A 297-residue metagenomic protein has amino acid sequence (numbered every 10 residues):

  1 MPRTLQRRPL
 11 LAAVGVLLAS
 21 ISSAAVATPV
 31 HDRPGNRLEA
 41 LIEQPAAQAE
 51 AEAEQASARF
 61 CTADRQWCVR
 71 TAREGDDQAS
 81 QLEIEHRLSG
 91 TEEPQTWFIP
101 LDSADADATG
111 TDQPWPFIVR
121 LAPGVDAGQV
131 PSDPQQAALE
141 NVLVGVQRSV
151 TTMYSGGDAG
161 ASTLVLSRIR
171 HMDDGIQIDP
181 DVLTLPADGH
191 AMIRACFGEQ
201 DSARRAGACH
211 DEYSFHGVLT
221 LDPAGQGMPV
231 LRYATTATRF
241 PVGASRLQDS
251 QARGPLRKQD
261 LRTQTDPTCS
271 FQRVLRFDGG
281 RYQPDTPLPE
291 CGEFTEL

Functional and structural regions predicted by a protein language model:
P2-V14: Bacterial N-terminal signal peptides that target proteins for export
A19-S22: N-terminal signal peptide c-region/cleavage motif recognized by signal peptidases
A27-C61, D158-A161, I169-L297: Acidic, small-residue rich beta-repeat scaffolds with periodic aromatic anchors
A51-E52, C68-G75, I84, I193 (+1 more regions): A domain-level signal for the mature, folded cores of soluble proteins
A63-T71, Q136-V150, A224-T236: Acidic/hydrophobic-patterned starts of short beta strands in beta-sheet-rich repeat architectures
R70-D76, T109, M153-G160, L261-P267: Short consensus segments that form the blades of beta-propeller domains, in both extracellular/periplasmic
A72-T152: Short N-terminal edge-element motif at the start of the domain
P134-E140, V144-V165, Q177-G189: Eukaryote-skewed repeat-based solenoidal scaffolds used as protein-protein interaction platforms, primarily
